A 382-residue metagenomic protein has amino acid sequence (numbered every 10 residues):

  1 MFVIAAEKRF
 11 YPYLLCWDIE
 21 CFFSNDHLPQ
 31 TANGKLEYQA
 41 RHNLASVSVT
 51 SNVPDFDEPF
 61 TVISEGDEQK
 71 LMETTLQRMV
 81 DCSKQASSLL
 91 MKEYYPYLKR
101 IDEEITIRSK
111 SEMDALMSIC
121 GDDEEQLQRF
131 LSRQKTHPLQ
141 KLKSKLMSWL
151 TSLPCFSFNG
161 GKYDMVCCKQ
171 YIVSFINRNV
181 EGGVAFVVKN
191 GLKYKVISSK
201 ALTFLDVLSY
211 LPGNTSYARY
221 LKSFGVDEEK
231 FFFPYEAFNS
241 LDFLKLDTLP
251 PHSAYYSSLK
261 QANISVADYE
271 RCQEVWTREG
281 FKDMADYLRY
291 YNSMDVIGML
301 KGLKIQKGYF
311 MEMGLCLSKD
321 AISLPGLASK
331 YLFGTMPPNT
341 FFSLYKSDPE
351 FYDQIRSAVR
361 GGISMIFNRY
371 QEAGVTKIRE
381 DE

Functional and structural regions predicted by a protein language model:
M1-E382: Metal-dependent nucleotidyl/phosphoryl-transfer cores and adjacent nucleic-acid-binding surfaces
